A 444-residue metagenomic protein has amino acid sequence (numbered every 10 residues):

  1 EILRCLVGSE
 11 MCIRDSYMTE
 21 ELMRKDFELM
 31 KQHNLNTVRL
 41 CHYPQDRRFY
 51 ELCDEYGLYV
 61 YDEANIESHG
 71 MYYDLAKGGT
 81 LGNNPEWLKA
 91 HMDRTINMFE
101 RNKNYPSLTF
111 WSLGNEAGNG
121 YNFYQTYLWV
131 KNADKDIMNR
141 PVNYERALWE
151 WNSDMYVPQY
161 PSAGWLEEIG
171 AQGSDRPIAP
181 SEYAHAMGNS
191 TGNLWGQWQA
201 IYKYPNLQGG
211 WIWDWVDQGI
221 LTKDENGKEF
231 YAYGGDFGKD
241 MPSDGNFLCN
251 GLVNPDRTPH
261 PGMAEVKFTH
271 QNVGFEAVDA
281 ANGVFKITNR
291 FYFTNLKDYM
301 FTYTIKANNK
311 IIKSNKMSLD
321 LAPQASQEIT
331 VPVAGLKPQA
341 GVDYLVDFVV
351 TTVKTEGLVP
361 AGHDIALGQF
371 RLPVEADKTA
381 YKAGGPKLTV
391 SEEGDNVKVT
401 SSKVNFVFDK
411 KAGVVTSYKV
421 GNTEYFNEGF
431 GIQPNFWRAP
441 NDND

Functional and structural regions predicted by a protein language model:
E1-G8, I13: Single conserved hydrophobic/aromatic residue that forms the stacking wall/gate of nucleotide- or nucleobase-binding
V7, N309, K403, G421-N422: Residue-level detection of beta-strand-connecting loop/turn positions
V7, Q32-L35: N-terminal structural segment of carbohydrate-active enzymes
E10, R14-L22, L81-E86: Active-site mouth loops of central-metabolism enzymes
F27-M30, T37-N250: Substrate-binding/catalytic cleft of secreted carbohydrate-active enzymes, primarily glycoside hydrolases
A200-G413: Carbohydrate-binding surfaces of carbohydrate-active enzymes
K403, V407-D409, V415-K419, F426-N427 (+2 more regions): Carbohydrate-recognition beta-sandwich/jelly-roll modules in extracellular/periplasmic carbohydrate-active proteins
P440-D444: Extended, loop-rich substrate-binding clefts of extracytoplasmic carbohydrate-active enzymes
